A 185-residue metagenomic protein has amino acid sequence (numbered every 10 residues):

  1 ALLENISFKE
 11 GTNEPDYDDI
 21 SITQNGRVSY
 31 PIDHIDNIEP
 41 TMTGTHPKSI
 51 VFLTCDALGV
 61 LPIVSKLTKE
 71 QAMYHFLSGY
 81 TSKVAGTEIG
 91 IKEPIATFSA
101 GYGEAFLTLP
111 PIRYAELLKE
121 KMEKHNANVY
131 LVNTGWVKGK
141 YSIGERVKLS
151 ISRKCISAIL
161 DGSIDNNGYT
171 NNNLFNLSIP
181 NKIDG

Functional and structural regions predicted by a protein language model:
A1-G185: Glycine-rich, often acidic-flanked micro-motifs that create phosphate/phosphodiester-binding or positioning elements
